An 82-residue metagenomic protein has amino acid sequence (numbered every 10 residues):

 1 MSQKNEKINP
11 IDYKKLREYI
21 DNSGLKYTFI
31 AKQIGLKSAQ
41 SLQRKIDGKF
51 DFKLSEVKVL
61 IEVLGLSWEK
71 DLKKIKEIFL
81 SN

Functional and structural regions predicted by a protein language model:
M1-S23: A short, Lys/Arg-rich alpha-helix, primarily the initiator
S23, I34-G35, L64: Core residues of bacterial helix-turn-helix
K26, K37-S38, S67: Short coil turns linking two alpha-helices in DNA-binding domains
K26, K53-E56: Residues that mark the N-terminal boundary/hinge immediately upstream of a DNA-recognition element
F29-K32: Short alpha-helical "recognition helix" segments of helix-turn-helix
G35-D51: Recognition helix of helix-turn-helix/homeodomain-like DNA-binding domains that insert into the DNA major groove
S55-D71: DNA major-groove recognition helix of helix-turn-helix/homeodomain DNA-binding modules
D71-N82: Short amphipathic recognition helices of helix-turn-helix/homeodomain-type DNA-binding modules
